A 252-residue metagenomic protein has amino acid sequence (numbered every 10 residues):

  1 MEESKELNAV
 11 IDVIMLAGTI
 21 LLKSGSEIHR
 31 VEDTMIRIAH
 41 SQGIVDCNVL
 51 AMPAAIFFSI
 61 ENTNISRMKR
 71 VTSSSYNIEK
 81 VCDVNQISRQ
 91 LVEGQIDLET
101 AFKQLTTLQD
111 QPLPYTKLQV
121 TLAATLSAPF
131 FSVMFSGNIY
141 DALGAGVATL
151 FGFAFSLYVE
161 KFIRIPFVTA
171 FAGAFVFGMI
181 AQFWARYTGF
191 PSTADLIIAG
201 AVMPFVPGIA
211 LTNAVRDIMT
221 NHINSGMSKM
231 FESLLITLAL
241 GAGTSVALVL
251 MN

Functional and structural regions predicted by a protein language model:
M1-I96: Soluble N-terminal domains of membrane-associated systems
R70-S73, F135-Y140, P191-I197, M230-F231: Interfacial loop-to-helix junctions that mark the boundaries of transmembrane helices in multi-pass membrane
N77-L126: Hydrophobic alpha-helical segments and helix pairs
E99, D141, I209-N213: Short helix-terminus and kink motifs of transmembrane alpha helices, predominantly at the cytoplasmic interface
Q104-L108, G152-I163, A210-N224: C-terminal ends of transmembrane helices
L113-T188: Core alpha-helical transmembrane segments of integral membrane proteins
R186-N252: Generic detector of multi-pass transmembrane helix bundles and their immediately adjacent loops in polytopic membrane
